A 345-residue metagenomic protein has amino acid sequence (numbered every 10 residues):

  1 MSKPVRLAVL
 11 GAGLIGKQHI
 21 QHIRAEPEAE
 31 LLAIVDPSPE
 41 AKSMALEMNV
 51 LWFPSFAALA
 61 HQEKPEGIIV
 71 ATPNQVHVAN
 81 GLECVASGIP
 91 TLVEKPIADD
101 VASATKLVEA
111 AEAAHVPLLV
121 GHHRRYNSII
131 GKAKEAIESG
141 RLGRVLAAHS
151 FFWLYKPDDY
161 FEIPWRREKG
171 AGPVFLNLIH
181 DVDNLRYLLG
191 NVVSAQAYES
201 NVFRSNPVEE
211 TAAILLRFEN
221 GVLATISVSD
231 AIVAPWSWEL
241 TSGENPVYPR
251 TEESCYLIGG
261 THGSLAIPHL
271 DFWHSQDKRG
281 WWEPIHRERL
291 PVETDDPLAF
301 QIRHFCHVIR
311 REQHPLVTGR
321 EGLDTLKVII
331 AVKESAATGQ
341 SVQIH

Functional and structural regions predicted by a protein language model:
M1-M48: N-terminal Rossmann-like dinucleotide-binding module
M1-P4, V9, G67-V70, P268 (+1 more regions): C-terminal helix-rich "cap/oligomerization" subdomain common to oxidoreductases
A33, E66-G67, A147: Short, Asp-centered acidic motifs that coordinate Mg2+ and/or phosphate in catalytic or ligand-binding sites
V50-A58: Conserved SAM-binding strand-loop segment of SAM-dependent methyltransferases
P54, V93, L118-V120, H149 (+2 more regions): Hydrophobic residues in well-ordered beta-strands that form the structural core
Q62, G67, P73-N74, V78-R125 (+1 more regions): Beta-strand-loop-alpha-helix segment that lines the small-molecule cofactor/substrate pocket of alpha/beta enzymes
P117, R124-P207, A212-L216, G339: Predominantly a Rossmann-like dinucleotide-binding segment in NAD(P)-dependent oxidoreductases
S205-E209, E219-F300: NAD(P)-dinucleotide binding in Rossmann-like oxidoreductases
